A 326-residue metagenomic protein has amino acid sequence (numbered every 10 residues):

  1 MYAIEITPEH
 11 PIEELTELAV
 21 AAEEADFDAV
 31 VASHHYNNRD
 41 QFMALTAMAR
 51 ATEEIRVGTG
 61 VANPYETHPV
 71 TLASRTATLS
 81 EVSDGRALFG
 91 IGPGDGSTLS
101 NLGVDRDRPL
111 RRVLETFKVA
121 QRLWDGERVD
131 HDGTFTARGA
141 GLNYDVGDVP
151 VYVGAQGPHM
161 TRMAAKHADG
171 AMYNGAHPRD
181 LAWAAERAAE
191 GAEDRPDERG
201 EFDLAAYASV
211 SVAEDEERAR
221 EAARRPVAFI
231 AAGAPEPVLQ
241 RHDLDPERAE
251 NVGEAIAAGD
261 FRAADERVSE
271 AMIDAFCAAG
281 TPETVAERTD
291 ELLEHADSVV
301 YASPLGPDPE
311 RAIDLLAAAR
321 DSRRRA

Functional and structural regions predicted by a protein language model:
M1-G58, Y65, V149: N-terminal beta1-alpha1-beta2 module of alpha/beta enzyme domains
Y2-E13, V61-V70, D145-Q156, V210-A213 (+1 more regions): Active-site mouth loops of central-metabolism enzymes
Y2-I6, V30-A32, R56-G60, A87-I91 (+4 more regions): Hydrophobic faces of well-ordered beta-strands that scaffold small-molecule active sites in alpha/beta enzyme cores
E9-A22, R75, G154-K166, T281-E291: Short, acidic/polar
A22, D26, M48, L79 (+7 more regions): Conserved, mostly hydrophobic/aromatic
A29-A51, N63, G175-A176, L239 (+3 more regions): Glycine-rich, proline-tolerant flexible connector loops at the mouths of alpha/beta enzymes
M43-A62, R112-V119, L123, A319-A326: Alpha-helix-loop-beta-strand connector modules within alpha/beta enzyme cores
R106-A140, E186-E291: An alpha-helical appendage that flanks or caps ligand/catalytic pockets
